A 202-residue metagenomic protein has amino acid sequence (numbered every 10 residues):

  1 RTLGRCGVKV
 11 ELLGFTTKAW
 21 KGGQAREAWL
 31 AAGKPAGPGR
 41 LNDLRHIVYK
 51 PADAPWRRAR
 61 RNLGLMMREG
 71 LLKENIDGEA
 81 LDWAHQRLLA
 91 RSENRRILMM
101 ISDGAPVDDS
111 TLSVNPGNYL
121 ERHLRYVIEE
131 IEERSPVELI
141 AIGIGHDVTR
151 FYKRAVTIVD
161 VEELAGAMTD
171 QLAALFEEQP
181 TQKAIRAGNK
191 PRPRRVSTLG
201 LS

Functional and structural regions predicted by a protein language model:
R1-S202: Acidic, glycine-rich A-domain
